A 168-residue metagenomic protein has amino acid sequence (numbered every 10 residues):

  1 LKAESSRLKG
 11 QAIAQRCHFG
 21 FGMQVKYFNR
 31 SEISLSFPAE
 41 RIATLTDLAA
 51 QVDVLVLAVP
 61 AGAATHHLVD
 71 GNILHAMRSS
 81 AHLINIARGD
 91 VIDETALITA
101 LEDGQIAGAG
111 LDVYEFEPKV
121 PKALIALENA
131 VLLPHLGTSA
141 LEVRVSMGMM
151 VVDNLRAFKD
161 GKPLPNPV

Functional and structural regions predicted by a protein language model:
L1-S79: Rossmann-like dinucleotide/phosphate-binding beta-alpha-beta segment
S80-V168: Rossmann-like dinucleotide-binding domain for NAD(H)/NADP(H)
